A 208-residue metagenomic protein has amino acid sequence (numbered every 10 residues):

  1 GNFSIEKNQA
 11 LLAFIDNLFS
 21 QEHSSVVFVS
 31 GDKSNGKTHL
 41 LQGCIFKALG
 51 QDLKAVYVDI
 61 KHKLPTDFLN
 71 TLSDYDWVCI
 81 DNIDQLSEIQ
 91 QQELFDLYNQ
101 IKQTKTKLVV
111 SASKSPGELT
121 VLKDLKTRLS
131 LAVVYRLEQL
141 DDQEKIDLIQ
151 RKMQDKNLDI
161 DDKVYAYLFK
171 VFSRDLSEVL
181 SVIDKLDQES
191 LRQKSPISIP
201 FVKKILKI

Functional and structural regions predicted by a protein language model:
G1-L12: Dynamic helix-loop-helix/coil hinge segments at AAA+ ATPase domain boundaries and subdomain interfaces
H23-L41: Walker A/P-loop nucleotide-binding motif
T71-E93, L97, T104-A112: Conserved P-loop NTPase "ATPase switch" module shared by AAA+ and STAND
P116-S130: Short regulatory helix/loop adjacent to the ATP-binding pocket of P-loop NTPases
A132, I146-D159: Conserved AAA+ ATPase "sensor/coupling" helix adjacent to the nucleotide-binding pocket
A132-E144: Conserved AAA+ ATPase "SRH/arginine-finger" region at the nucleotide-binding site
D159-F172: Short conserved motifs of the RecA-like P-loop NTPase core
F172-L186: The conserved phosphate-sensing helix
